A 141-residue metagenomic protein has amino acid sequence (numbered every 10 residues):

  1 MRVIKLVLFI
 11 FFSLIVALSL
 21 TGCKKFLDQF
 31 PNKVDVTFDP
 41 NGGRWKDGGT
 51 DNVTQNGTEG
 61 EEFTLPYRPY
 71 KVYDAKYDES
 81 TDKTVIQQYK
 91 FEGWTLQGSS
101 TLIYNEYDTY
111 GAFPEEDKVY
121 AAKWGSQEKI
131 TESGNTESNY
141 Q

Functional and structural regions predicted by a protein language model:
M1-F9: Bacterial N-terminal signal peptides that target proteins for export
K5, A17, E92-T95: Extended, hydrophobic interaction surfaces within ordered domains
L18-G22: C-terminal motif of bacterial Sec signal peptides marking the signal peptidase cleavage site
K24-Q141: Secondary-structure capping and domain/repeat boundary segments
